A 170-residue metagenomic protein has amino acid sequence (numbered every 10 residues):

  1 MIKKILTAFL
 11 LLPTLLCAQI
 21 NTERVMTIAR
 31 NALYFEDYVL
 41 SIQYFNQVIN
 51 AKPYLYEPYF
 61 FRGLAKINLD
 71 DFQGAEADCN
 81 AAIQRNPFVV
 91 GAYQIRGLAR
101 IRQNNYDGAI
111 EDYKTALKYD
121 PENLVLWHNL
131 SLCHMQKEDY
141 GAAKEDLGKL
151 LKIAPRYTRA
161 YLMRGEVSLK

Functional and structural regions predicted by a protein language model:
N21-E23, Y56-E57, V90-G91, L124-V125 (+1 more regions): Helix-start (N-cap) detector for alpha-helical repeat units in TPR-like alpha-solenoids, especially tetratricopeptide
Y34-F35, N68, R102, Q136 (+1 more regions): Register position in tetratricopeptide repeats
